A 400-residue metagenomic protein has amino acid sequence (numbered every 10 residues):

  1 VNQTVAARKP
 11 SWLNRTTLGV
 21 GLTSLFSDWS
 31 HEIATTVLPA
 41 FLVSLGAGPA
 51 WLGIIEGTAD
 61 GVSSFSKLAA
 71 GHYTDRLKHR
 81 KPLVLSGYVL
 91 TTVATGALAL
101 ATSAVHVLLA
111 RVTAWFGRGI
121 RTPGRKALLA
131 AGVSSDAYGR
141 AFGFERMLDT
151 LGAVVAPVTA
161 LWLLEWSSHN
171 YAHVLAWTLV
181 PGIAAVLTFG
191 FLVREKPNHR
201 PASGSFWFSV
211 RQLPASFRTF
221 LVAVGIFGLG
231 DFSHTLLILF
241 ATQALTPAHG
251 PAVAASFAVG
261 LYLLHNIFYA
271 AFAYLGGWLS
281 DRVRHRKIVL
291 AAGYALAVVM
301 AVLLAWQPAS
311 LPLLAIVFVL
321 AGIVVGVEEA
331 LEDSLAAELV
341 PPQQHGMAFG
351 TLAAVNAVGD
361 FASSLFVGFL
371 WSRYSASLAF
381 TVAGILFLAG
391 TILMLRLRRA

Functional and structural regions predicted by a protein language model:
N2-N14, E195-A223: Juxtamembrane intracellular "pre-TM" segments in multi-pass secondary transporters
A7-G61, R218-L261: Helix-loop boundary and gating motifs at the non-cytosolic
A40-S44, V155-L175, Q243, A362-L378: Transmembrane alpha-helix termini and helix-breaking/packing motifs in multi-pass membrane transporters
S66-K78, L164, F272-H285, W371: Helix-to-loop junctions at the C-terminal end of transmembrane segments in multipass secondary transporters
P82-G96, L179, I288-L303: Structural signature of the two symmetry-related core transmembrane helices
I120-V133, V327-V340: Intracellular juxtamembrane helix-capping segments at the cytosolic ends of symmetry-related transmembrane helices
V180-H199, G390-R398: C-terminal membrane-cytosol helix-exit motif in multi-pass small-molecule transporters
R286-E332: C-terminal transmembrane helical hairpin of 12-TM major facilitator-type secondary transporters
